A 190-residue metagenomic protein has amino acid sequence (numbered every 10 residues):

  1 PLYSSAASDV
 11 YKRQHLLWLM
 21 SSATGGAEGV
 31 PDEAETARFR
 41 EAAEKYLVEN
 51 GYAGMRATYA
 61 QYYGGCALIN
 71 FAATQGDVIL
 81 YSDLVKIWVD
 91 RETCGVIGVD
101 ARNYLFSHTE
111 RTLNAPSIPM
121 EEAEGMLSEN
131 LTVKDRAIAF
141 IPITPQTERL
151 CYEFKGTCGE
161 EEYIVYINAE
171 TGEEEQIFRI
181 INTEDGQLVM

Functional and structural regions predicted by a protein language model:
P1, G95-I97: Protein kinase-like catalytic core scaffold
P1-A7, Y11-Q14: Single conserved hydrophobic/aromatic residue that forms the stacking wall/gate of nucleotide- or nucleobase-binding
S5, L16, Y152-K155: Short, hydrophobic/proline-enriched secondary-structure or compact coil segments at domain edges
H15-S21: Intrinsically disordered, low-complexity regulatory segments enriched in Ser/Thr/Pro and charged residues
S22-L80, R91, V99-I164, A169 (+2 more regions): Segments that shape or occlude catalytic/ligand-binding pockets
